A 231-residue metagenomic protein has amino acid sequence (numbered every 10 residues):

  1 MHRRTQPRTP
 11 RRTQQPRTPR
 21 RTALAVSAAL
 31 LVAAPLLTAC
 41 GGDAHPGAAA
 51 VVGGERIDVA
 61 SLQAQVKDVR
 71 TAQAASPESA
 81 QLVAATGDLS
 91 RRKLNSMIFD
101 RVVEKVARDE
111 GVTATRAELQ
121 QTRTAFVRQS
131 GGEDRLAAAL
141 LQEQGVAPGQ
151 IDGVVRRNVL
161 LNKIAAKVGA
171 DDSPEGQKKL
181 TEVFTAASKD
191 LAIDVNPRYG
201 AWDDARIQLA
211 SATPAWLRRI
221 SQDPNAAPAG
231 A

Functional and structural regions predicted by a protein language model:
M1-A85, S188-A231: Short, low-structural-confidence N-terminal segments
T9, A60, Q65, R70 (+8 more regions): Residues in flexible loops and secondary-structure boundaries
A44-Q144: N-terminal targeting/tethering segments
T86-D109, L136-P197: Solvent-exposed, amphipathic alpha-helical "stalk/arm" or coiled-coil-like segments used as scaffolds
L119-A125, V155, P197-D203: Short linear loop/turn motifs
Q120, G132-D134, G149-G153, L209-P214: Alpha-helix boundary/capping detector
